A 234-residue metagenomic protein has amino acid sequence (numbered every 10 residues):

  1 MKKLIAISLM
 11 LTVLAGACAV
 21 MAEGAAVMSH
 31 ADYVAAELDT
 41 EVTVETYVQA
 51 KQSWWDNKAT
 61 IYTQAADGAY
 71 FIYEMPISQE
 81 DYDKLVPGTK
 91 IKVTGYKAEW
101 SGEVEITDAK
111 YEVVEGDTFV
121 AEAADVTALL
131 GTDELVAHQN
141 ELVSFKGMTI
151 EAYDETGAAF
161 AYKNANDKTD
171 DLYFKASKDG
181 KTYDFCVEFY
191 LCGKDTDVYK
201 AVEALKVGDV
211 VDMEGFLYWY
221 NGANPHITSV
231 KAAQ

Functional and structural regions predicted by a protein language model:
M1-L9: Positively charged n-region of N-terminal signal peptides that target proteins for export
S8-G16: Bacterial N-terminal signal peptides
E23-Q234: OB-fold single-stranded nucleic acid-binding module
